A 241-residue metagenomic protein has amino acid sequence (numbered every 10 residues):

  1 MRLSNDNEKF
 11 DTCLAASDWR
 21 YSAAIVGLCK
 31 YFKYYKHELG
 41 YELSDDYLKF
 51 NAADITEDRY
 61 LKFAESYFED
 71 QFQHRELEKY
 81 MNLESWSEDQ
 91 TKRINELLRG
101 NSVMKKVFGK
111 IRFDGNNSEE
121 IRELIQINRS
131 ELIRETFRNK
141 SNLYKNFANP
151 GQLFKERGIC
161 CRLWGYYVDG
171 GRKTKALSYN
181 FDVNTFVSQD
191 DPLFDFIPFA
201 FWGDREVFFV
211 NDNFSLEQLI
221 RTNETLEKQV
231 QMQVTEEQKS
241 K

Functional and structural regions predicted by a protein language model:
M1-L143: Conserved small-residue
L3, T12-A15, V26-K30, L48-A53 (+4 more regions): Generic preference for hydrophobic/aromatic residues in regular secondary structure cores
S141-D169, S178-F194: Extended, Lys/Arg-enriched charged tracts that mediate electrostatic binding to polyanionic substrates
D169-K241: Domain-exit/linker segments immediately C-terminal to small folded modules
